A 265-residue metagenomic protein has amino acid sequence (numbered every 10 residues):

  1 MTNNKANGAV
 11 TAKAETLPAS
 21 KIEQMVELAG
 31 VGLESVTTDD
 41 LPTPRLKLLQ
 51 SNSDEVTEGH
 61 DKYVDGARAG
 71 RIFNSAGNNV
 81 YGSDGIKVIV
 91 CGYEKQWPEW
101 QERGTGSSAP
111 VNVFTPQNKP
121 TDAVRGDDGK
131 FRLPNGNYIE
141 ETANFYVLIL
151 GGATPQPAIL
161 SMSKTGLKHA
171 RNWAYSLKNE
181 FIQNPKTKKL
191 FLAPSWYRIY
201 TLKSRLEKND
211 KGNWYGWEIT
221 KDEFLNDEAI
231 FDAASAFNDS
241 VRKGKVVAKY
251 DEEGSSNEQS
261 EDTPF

Functional and structural regions predicted by a protein language model:
T2-P155, E207-G212, G216, F224-N226 (+1 more regions): OB-fold ssDNA-binding interfaces and closely related basic DNA-contact patches used across DNA replication/repair
S20, Q24, D127, N172-N179 (+2 more regions): Polar/charged alpha-helical tracts
S20, S35, S51-S53, S75 (+10 more regions): Generic serine detector
E141-D222: Extended serine/threonine-enriched, polar tracts that run as long, contiguous segments within proteins
N184-L192, T201-P264: Accessory, usually C-terminal, subdomains that scaffold auxiliary metal cofactors
